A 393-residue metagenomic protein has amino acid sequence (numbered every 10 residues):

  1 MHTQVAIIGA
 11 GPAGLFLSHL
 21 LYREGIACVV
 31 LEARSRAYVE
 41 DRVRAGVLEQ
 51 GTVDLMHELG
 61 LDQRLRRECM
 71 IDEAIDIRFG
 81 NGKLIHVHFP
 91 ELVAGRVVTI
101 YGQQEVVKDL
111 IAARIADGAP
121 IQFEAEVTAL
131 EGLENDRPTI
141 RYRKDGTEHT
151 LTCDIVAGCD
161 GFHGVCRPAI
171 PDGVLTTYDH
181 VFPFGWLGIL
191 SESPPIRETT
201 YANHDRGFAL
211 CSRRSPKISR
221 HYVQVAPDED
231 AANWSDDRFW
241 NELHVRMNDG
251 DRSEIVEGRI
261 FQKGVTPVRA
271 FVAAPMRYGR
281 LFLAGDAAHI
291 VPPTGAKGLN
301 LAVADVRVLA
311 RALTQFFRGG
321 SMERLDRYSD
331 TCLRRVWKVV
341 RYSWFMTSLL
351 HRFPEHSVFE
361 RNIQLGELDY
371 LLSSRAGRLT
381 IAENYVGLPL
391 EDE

Functional and structural regions predicted by a protein language model:
M1-A13: Beta1/beta-strand and adjacent pyrophosphate-binding region of the FAD-binding site in flavoprotein oxidoreductases
A10-R23, L110, G158, G264-F345: Conserved mid-domain beta->alpha element of the FAD-binding
Y22-V43: Glycine-rich FAD pyrophosphate-binding loop
V30-L31, G158, A202, A284: Generic enzyme active-site microenvironment
D41-R44, E49-D117, E131: Active-site-adjacent segment of FAD-dependent monooxygenases/related oxidoreductases
A112, A119, A125-A129, E134-G264 (+2 more regions): Conserved FAD-binding catalytic core of PHBH/FMO-like flavoproteins
A296, R311-E393: C-terminal helical "tail/cap" subdomain of flavin- and related membrane-associated enzymes
